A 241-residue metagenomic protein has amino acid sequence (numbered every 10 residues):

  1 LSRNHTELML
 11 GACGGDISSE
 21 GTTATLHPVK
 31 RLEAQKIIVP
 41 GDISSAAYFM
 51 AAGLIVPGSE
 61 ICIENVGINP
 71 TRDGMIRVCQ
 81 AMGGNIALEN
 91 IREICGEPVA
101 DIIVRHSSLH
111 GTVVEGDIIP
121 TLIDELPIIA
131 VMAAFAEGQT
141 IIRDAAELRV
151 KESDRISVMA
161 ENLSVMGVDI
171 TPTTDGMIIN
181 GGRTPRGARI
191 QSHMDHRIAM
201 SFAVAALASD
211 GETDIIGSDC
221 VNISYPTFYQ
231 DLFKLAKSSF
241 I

Functional and structural regions predicted by a protein language model:
L1-I241: Short, structured segments at the rim of ligand-binding sites
